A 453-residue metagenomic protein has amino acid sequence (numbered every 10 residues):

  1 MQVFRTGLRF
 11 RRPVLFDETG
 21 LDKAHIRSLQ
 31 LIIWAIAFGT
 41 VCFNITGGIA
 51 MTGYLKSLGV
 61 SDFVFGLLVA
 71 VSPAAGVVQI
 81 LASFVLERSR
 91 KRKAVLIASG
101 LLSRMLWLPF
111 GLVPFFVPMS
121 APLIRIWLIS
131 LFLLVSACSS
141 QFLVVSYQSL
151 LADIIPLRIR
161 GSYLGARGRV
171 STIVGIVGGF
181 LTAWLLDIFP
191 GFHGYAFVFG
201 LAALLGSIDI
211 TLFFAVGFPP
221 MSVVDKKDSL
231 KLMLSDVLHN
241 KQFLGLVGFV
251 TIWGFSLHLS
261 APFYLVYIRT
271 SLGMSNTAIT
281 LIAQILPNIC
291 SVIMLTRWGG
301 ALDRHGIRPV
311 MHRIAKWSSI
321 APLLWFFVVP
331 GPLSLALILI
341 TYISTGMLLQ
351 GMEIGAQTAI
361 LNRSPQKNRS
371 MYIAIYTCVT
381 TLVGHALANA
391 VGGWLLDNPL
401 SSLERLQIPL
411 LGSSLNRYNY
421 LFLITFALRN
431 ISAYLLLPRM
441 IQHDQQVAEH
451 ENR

Functional and structural regions predicted by a protein language model:
M1-Q30, P114, S120-S130, L134 (+6 more regions): Intracellular loop-helix junctions on the cytosolic face of multi-pass helical membrane proteins
Q2-Q79, S83-L86, K93-I97, S103-G111 (+3 more regions): Helix-loop boundary and gating motifs at the non-cytosolic
A37, L106-W107, V113, A121-L143 (+1 more regions): Hydrophobic core of transmembrane alpha-helices in multi-pass small-molecule transporters, especially MFS/SLC-type
T52-G53, S57, F84-R88, G111-S120 (+2 more regions): Transmembrane alpha-helix termini and helix-breaking/packing motifs in multi-pass membrane transporters
V78-K91, L186-D187, I293-I307, L396: Helix-to-loop junctions at the C-terminal end of transmembrane segments in multipass secondary transporters
R88-M105, A166, G191-H193, R304-W317: Cytoplasmic membrane-interface "Motif A"-like loop-to-helix N-cap segments of 12-TM Major Facilitator Superfamily
G100-P122, D187-I188, K316-L333: C-terminal ends and interior cores of transmembrane alpha-helices in multi-pass membrane transporters/permeases
P309-E353: C-terminal transmembrane helical hairpin of 12-TM major facilitator-type secondary transporters
